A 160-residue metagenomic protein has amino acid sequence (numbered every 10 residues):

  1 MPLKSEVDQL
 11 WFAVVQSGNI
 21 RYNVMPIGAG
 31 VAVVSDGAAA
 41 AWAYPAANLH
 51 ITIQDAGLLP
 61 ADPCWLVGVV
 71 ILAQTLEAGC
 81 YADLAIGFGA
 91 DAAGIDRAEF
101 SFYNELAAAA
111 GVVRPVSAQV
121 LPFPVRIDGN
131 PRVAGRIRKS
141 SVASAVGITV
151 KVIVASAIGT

Functional and structural regions predicted by a protein language model:
M1-T160: Beta-strand-centric surfaces of beta-sandwich/beta-rich domains
